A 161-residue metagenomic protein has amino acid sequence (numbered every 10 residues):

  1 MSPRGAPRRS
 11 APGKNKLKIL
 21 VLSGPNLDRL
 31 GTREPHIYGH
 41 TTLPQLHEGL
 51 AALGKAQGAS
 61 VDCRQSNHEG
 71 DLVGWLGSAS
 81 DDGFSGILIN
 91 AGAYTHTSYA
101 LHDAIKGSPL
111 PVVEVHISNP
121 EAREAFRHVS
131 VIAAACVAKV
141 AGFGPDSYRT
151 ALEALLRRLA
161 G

Functional and structural regions predicted by a protein language model:
N15-I19: Extreme N-terminal starter segment of soluble prokaryotic enzymes
L30-P44: Glycine- and acidic-residue-enriched helix-capping/strand-helix junction motifs
D62-G70: Short beta->alpha junction loops
C63, V113, A122-G161: Short, glycine-/small-residue-rich phosphate/pyrophosphate-handling segment
D71-I87: Short, electropositive alpha-helical surface patch
A79-D81, I105-G107, V129-A134: Short, hinge-like loop/turn segments at secondary-structure boundaries
F84-E121: Mid-chain, well-packed structural core segment of small domains
